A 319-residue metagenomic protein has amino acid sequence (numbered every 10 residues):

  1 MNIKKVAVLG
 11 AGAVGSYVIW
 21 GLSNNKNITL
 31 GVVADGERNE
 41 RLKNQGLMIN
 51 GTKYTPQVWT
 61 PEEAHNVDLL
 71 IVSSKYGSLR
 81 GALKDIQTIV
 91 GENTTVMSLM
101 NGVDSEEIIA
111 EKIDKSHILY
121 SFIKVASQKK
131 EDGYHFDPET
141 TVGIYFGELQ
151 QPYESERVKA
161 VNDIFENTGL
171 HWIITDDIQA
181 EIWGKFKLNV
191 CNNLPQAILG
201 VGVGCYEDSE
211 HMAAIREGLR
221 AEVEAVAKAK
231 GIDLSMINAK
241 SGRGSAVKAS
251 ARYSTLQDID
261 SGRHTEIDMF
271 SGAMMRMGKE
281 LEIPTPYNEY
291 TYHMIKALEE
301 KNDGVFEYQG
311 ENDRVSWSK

Functional and structural regions predicted by a protein language model:
M1-T55: NAD(P)+-binding Rossmann beta1-loop-alpha1 motif at the extreme N-terminus of oxidoreductases
N2, E166, C205, E217-K319: NAD(P)-dependent Rossmann-like dehydrogenase/reductase catalytic/cofactor-binding core
W20-N24, K84-T88, E111, G272 (+1 more regions): Short, well-ordered alpha-helices that flank and scaffold nucleotide-derived cofactor binding pockets
L47-G51, D114-S116, H135-E139, C191-N192 (+1 more regions): Short, hinge-like loop/turn segments at secondary-structure boundaries
G51-H135: Rossmann-like NAD(P)(H) cofactor-binding subdomain of soluble oxidoreductases
H65, N101-E181: Rossmann-fold dinucleotide-binding core
V90, Y134-E148, L199-D208, R252-S261: Helix-loop-beta segment of a Rossmann-like dinucleotide-binding subdomain
Q179-E207, H211-E224, K248-S250: Active-site-proximal catalytic alpha-helix in oxidoreductases
